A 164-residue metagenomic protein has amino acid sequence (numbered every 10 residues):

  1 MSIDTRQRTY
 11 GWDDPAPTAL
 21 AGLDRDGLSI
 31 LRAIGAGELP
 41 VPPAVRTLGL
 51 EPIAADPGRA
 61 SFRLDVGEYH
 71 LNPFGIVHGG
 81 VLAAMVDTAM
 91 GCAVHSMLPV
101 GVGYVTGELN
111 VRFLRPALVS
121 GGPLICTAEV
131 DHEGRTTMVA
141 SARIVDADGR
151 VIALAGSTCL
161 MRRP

Functional and structural regions predicted by a protein language model:
M1-P164: Terminal targeting signals and extreme-terminal segments of soluble enzymes
